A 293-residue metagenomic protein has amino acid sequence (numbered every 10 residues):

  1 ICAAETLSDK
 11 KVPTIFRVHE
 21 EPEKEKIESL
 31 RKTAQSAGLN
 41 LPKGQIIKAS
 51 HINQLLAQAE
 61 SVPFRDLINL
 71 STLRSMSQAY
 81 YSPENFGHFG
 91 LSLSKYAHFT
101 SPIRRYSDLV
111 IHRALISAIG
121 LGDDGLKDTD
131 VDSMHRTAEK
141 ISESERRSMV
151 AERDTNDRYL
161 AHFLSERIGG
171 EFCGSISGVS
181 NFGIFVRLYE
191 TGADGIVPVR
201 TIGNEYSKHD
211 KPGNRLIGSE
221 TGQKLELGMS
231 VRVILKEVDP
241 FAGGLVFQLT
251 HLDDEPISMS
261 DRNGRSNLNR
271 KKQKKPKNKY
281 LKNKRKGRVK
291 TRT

Functional and structural regions predicted by a protein language model:
I1-E190, I196-G203, S207-N214: Append "with occasional cross-activation on large, charged helical scaffolds in nucleic-acid assemblies
F172, E220-T221, R232: Eukaryotic intrinsically disordered and solvent-exposed regulatory patches
N181, T191-D194, S230, P240-A242: A generic structural motif
E190-G192, L252-D253: Short, solvent-exposed amphipathic alpha-helical segments in soluble enzyme and RNA/protein-processing domains
G218-G222, E226: C-terminal structured domains
E226-S266: OB-fold/S1-family single-stranded nucleic acid-binding modules
M259-T293: Intrinsically disordered, Lys/Arg-rich low-complexity segments
